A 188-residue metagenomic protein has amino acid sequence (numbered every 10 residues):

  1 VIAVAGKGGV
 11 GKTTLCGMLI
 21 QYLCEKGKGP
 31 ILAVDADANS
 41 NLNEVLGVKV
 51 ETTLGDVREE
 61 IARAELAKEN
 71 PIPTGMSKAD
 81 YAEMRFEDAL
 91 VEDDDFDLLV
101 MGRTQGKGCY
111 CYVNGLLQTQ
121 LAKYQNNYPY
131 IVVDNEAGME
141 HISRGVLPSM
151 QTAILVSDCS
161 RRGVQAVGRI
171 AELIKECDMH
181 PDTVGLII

Functional and structural regions predicted by a protein language model:
V1-A5, E87-L90: The Walker A/P-loop phosphate-binding site
I2, L32-V34, D97-L99, T152-I154 (+1 more regions): Hydrophobic/aromatic beta-strand patches that form the interior of the parallel beta-sheet core in alpha/beta enzyme
I2-A38: Walker A/P-loop phosphate-binding motif and the immediately C-terminal alpha-helix
M18, Y22, V45, G145: Active-site signature of alpha/beta-hydrolase-fold catalytic machinery across serine- and Asp/Cys-nucleophile hydrolases
C24-D94: N-terminal phosphate/diphosphate-binding loop that engages ATP/GTP or pyrophosphate donors across diverse enzyme folds
A38-N39, K49, T104-G106, A137-G138 (+1 more regions): Conserved nucleotide-binding/hydrolysis micro-motifs of P-loop NTPases
K78-D88, E92, D97-V133: Cytosolic-facing regulatory segments adjacent to core modules
Y112-I188: Conserved catalytic-core segment of NTP-binding enzymes
